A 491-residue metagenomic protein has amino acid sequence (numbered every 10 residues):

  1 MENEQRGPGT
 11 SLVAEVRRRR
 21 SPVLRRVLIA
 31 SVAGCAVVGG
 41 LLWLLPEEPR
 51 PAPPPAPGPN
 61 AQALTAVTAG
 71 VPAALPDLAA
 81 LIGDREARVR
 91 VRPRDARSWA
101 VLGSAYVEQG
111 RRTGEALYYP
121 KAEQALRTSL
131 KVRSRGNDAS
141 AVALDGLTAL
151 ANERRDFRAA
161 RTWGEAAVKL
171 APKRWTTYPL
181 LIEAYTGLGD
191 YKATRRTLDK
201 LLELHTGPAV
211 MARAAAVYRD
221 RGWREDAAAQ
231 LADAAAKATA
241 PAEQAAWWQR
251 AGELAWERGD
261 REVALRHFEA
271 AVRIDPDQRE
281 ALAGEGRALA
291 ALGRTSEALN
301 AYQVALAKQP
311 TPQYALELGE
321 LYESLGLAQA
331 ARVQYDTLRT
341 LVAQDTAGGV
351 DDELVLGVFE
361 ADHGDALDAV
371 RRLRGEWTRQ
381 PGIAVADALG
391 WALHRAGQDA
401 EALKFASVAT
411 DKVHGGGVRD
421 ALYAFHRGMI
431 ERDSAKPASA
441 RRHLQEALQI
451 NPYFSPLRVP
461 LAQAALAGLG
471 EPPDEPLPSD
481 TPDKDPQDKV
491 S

Functional and structural regions predicted by a protein language model:
E2-A139, Q449-G468, P473-S491: N-terminal leader/linker segments that initiate helical-solenoid repeat arrays
D95, G136, S140, R174 (+8 more regions): Residue-level recognition of tetratricopeptide repeat
S98, A139-A143, T177, V210-M211 (+6 more regions): TPR alpha-solenoid repeat register
V101, V142, G146-L147, L180 (+9 more regions): Canonical tetratricopeptide repeat
S104, E108-R111, A149, E183 (+9 more regions): Residue-level recognition of tetratricopeptide repeat
